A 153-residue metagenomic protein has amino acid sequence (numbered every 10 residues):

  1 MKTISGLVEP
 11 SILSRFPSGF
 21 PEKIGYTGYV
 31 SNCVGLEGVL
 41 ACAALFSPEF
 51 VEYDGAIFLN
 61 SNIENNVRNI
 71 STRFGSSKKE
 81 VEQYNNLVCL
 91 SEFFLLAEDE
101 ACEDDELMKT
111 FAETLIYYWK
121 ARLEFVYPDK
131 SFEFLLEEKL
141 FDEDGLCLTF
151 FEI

Functional and structural regions predicted by a protein language model:
M1-F58: N-terminal leader/assembly segments
G35-D105: An N-terminal amphipathic alpha-helical segment
V81, F125, K139-F141: Sterically constrained small-residue positions within well-ordered secondary structures of folded domains
V88, F132, L148: A broad, low-specificity signal marking well-ordered, structured residues that form hydrophobic/aromatic
E98-S131: Short, hydrophobic/π-rich interface segment
F132-E138: A short glycine-rich, hydrophobically flanked beta-strand micro-motif that places a catalytic Asp/Glu for divalent metal
E138-I153: Short terminal or interdomain "cap/linker" segment that borders an active site or interface and mediates
